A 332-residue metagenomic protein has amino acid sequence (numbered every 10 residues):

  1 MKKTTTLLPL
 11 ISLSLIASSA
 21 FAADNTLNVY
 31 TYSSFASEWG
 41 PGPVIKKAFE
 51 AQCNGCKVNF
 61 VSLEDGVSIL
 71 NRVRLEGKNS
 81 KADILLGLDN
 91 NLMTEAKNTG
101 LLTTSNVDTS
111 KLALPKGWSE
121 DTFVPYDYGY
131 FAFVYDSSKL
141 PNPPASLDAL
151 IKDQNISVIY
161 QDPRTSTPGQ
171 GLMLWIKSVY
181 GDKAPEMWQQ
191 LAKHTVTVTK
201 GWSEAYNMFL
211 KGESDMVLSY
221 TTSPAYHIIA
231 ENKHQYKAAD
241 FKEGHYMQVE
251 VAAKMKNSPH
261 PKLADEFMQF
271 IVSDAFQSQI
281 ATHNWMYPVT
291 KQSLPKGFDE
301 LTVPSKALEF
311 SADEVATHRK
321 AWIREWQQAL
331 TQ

Functional and structural regions predicted by a protein language model:
I16-A22: Sec/Tat signal peptide C-region and signal peptidase I cleavage site
T26, Y30-G42, E64-G66, K81-S214: Extracytoplasmic ligand-binding site segments that recognize negatively charged/polar headgroups
P43-F60: Short alpha-helix C-terminal cap/hinge motif
N91-E95, L210, S214-Q235, N284: A ligand-binding cleft/hinge motif common to bilobed small-molecule-binding domains
L112-P115, G129, W188-A192, V198-T199 (+2 more regions): Periplasmic-binding protein-like
A132-K139, K177, Q248-H260, Q279: A bilobed periplasmic-binding-protein/Venus flytrap-type ligand-binding module shared by bacterial periplasmic
M255-F310: Mature extracytoplasmic/periplasmic domains
G297-Q332: Extracellular/periplasmic bilobal clamshell ligand-binding domains
